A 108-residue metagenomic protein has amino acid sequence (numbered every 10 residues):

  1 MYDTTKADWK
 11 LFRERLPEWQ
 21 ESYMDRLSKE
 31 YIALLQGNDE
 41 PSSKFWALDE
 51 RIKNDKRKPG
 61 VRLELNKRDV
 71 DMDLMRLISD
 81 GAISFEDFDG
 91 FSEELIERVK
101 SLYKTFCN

Functional and structural regions predicted by a protein language model:
M1-N108: Acidic, Ser/Pro/Thr-rich low-complexity regulatory regions and the short amphipathic helical interaction modules they
